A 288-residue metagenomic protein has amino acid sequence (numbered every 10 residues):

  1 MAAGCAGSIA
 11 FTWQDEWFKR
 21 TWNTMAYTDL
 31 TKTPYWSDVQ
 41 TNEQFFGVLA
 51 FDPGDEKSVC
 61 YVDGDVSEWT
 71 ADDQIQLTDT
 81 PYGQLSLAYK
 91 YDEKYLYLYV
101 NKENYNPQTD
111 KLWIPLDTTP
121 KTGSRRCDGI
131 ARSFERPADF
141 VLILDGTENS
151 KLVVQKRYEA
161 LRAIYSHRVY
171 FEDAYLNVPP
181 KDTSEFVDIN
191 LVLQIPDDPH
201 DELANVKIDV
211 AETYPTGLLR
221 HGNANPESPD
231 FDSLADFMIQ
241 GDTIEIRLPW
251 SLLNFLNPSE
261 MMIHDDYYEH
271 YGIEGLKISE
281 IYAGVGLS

Functional and structural regions predicted by a protein language model:
M1: Extracellular glycoside hydrolase catalytic/binding regions
G4, A10-I75: Aromatic-rich peripheral "rim/lid" segments of glycoside hydrolase catalytic domains that contact and position glycan
A26-F45, G54, A163, H167-A235 (+1 more regions): Surface-exposed intrinsically disordered loops and tails
G64, K94-E103, D242-W250: Short, well-ordered beta-strand segments enriched in hydrophobic/aromatic residues
Q76-H200, H264-L287: Surface-exposed, glycine/proline- and aromatic-rich loop segments on solvent-exposed faces across compartments
L85-A88, D232-F237: Beta-strand-rich interaction surfaces with strong enrichment in secreted/lumenal proteins
N104-T109, L253-S259: A short beta-turn/strand-edge loop motif at beta-sheet boundaries
D236-M238, T243, L252-N254: Extended serine/threonine-enriched, polar tracts that run as long, contiguous segments within proteins
